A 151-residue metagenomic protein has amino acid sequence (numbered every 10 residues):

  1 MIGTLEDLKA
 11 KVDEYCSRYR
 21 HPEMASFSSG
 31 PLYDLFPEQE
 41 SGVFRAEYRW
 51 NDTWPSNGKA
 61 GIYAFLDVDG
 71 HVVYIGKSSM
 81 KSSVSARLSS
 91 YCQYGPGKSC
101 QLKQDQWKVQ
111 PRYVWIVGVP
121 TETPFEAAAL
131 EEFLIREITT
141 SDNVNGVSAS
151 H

Functional and structural regions predicted by a protein language model:
M1-V73, K77-H151: Boundary/linker segments flanking structured domains
